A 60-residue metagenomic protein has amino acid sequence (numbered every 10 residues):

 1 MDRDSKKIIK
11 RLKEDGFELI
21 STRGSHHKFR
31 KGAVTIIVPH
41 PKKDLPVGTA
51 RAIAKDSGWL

Functional and structural regions predicted by a protein language model:
M1-T22, R30-L60: Basic nucleic-acid-binding interfaces
